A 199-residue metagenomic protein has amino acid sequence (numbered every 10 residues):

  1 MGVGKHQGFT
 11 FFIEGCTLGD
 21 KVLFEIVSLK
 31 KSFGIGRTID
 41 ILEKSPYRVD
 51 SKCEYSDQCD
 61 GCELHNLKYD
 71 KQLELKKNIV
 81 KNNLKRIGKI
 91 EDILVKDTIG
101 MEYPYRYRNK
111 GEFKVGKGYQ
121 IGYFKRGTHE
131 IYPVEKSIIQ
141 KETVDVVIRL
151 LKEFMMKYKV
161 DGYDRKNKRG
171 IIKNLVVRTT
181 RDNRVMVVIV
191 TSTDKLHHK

Functional and structural regions predicted by a protein language model:
M1-K199: Accessory RNA-recognition modules of RNA-modification enzymes
